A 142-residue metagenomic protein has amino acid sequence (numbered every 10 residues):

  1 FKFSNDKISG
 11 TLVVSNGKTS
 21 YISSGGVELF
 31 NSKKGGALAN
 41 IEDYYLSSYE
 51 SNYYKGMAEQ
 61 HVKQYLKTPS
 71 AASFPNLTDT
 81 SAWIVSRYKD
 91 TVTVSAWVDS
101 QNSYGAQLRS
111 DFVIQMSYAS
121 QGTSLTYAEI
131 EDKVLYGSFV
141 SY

Functional and structural regions predicted by a protein language model:
F1-Y142: Cystatin/cathelin-like cysteine-protease inhibitor module
